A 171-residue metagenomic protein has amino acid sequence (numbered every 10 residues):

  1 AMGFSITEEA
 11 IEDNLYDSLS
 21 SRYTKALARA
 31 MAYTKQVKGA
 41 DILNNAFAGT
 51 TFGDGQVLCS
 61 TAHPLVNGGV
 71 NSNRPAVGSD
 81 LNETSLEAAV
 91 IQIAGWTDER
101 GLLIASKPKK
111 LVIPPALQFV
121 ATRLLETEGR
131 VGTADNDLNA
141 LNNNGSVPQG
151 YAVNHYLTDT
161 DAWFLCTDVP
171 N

Functional and structural regions predicted by a protein language model:
A1-A40: Flexible, glycine/threonine- and acidic-rich loop/arm segments that mediate assembly and lattice contacts in viral
T7, N44, I113-A116: Helix N-cap / beta->alpha transition motif
E9, T50, Q56, L102: Flexible, active-site-adjacent loop/turn segments at secondary-structure boundaries
E12-N14, L19, I42, V66 (+2 more regions): Residues in flexible loops and secondary-structure boundaries
S21-Y23, A28, N44, R123 (+1 more regions): General N-terminal targeting signals
Q36-G55: Short, glycine/acidic-rich hinge or "gate" loops at secondary-structure transitions that mediate conformational
C59-D98, A105-K110, A116-N171: Sequence/fold signature of self-assembling virion shell proteins
